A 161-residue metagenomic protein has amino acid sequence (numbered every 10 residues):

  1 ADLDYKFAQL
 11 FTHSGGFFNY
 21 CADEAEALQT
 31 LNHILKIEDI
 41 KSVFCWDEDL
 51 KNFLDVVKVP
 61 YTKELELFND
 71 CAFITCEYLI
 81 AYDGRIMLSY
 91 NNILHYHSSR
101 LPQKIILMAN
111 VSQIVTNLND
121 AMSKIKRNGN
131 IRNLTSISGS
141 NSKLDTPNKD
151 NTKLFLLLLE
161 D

Functional and structural regions predicted by a protein language model:
A1-D161: The feature marks the mature, well-folded catalytic cores of soluble enzymes
